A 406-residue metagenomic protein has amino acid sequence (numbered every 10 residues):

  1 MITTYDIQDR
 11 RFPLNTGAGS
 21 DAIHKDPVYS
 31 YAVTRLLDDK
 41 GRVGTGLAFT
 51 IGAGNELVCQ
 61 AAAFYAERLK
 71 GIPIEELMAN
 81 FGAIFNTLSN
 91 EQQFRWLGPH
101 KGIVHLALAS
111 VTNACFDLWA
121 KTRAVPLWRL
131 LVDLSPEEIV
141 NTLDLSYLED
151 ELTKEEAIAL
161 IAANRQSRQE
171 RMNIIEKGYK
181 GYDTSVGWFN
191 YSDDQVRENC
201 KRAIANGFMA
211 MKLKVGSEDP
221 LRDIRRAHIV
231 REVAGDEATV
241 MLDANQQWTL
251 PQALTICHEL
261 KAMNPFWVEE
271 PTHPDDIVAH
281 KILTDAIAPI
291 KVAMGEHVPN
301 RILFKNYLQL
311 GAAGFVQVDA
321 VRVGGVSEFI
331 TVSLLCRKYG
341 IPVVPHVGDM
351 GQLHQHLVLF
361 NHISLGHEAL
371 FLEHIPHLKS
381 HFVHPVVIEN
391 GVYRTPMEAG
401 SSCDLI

Functional and structural regions predicted by a protein language model:
M1-V240, N245-Q247, P251-L254, H258-A262 (+1 more regions): N-terminal capping/lid subdomain adjacent to the active-site entrance of alpha/beta enzymes
D21, V28, G52, G98 (+6 more regions): A general structural-boundary detector
G44, K180-V186, M209-L213, A238-A244 (+5 more regions): Hydrophobic faces of well-ordered beta-strands that scaffold small-molecule active sites in alpha/beta enzyme cores
W248, E269-T272: A structural preference for long, well-packed, hydrophobic secondary-structure segments
H258, N264, H273-S401: Shared catalytic-loop signature of beta/alpha-barrel
